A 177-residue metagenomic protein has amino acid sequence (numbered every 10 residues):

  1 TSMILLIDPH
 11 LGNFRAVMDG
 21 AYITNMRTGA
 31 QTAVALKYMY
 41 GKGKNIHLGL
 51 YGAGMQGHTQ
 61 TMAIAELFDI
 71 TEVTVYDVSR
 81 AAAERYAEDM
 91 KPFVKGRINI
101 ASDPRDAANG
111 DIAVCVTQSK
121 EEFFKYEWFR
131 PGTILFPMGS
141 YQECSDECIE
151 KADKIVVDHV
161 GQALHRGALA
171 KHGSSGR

Functional and structural regions predicted by a protein language model:
T1-N25, A33: N-terminal ligand-binding/catalytic initiation module
Y40-H47, D69, R130-P131: Short helix-loop-beta connector
G52-G54: Glycine-rich Rossmann-fold phosphate-binding loop(s) that bind the pyrophosphate of adenine dinucleotide cofactors
G57-H58: N-terminal Rossmann-fold NAD(P) dinucleotide-binding loop
L67-M90: NAD(P)-binding Rossmann-fold cofactor-contacting core
V94-G110, F124-K125: Short acidic low-complexity segments
G110-I112, S119-M138, D146-E147: Rossmann-fold NAD(P) dinucleotide-binding segment
C148-R177: Adenosine-phosphate binding glycine-rich loop
